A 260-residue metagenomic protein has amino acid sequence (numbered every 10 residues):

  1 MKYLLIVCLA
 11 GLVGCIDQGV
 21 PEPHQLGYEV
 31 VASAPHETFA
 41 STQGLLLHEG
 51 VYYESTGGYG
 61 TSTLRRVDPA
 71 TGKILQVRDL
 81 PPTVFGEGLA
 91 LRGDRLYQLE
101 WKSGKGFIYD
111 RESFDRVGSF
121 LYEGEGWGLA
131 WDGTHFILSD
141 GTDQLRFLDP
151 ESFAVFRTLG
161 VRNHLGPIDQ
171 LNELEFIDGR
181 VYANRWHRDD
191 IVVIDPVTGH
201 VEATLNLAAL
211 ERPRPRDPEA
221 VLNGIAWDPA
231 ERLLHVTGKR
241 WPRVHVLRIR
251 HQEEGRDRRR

Functional and structural regions predicted by a protein language model:
L12-G14: C-terminal motif of bacterial Sec signal peptides marking the signal peptidase cleavage site
G19-F39, P69-L75: A short helix->beta-strand "capping" segment at the edge of beta-propeller domains
V31-T63, R78-A90, W127, G238-R240: Beta-strand-rich domains and repeat architectures in extracellular enzymes and scaffolds, especially beta-propellers
S33-T38, V77-P82, G118-G124, L159-G166 (+2 more regions): Surface loop/turn motifs at the tips and blade-to-blade linkers of beta-strand repeat domains
T42, L171, D217-W227: Signature of short aromatic-glycine-proline-rich micro-motifs recurring in repeat-based ectodomains
L47-E49, L91-G93, W131-G133, F176-D178 (+1 more regions): Residue-level detector of Asp-centered blade-edge/turn motifs that repeat once per structural unit in beta-propeller
Y52-G58, L96-S103, L138-T142, A183-H187 (+1 more regions): Conserved beta-strand positions in repeat-built beta-propeller and related beta-rich domains
D68-G72, D110-F114, P150-F153, D195-G199 (+1 more regions): Short loop/turn segments that connect beta-strands within beta-propeller blades
